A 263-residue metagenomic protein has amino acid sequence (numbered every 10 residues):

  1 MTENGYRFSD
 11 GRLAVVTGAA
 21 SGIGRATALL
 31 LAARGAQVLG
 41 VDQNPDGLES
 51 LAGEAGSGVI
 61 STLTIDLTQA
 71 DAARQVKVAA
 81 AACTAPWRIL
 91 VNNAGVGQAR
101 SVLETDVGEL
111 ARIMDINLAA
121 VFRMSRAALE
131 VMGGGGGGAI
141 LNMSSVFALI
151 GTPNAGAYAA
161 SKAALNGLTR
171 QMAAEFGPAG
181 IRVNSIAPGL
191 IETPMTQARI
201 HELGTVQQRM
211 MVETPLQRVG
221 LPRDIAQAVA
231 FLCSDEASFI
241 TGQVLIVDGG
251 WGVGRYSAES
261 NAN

Functional and structural regions predicted by a protein language model:
T2-G5, T241-N263: Short C-terminal tail/terminal secondary-structure segment of NAD(P)H-dependent dehydrogenase/reductase domains
S101-V102, D106-A111, M210: Substrate-binding pocket helix/loop in short-chain dehydrogenase/reductase
L103, I150-A157, P178, Q217 (+1 more regions): Active-site loop immediately N-terminal to the catalytic Tyr-X3-Lys motif of short-chain dehydrogenase/reductase
S125, S161, T169: Active-site helix of classical SDR
E130, A174-P178, S238: Alpha-helical segment proximal to the catalytic Tyr-Lys
S145: Residue(s) in the substrate-gating loop at a strand-loop-helix junction that position the organic substrate next
S185, T205-E236, I240, V247-G249: C-terminal helical subdomain
